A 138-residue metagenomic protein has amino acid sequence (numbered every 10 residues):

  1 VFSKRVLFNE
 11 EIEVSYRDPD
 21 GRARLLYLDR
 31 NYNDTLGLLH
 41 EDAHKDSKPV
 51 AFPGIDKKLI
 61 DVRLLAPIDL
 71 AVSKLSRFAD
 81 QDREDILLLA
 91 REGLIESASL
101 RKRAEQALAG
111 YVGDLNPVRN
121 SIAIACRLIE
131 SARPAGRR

Functional and structural regions predicted by a protein language model:
V1-R138: Compositionally biased terminal segments of proteins
